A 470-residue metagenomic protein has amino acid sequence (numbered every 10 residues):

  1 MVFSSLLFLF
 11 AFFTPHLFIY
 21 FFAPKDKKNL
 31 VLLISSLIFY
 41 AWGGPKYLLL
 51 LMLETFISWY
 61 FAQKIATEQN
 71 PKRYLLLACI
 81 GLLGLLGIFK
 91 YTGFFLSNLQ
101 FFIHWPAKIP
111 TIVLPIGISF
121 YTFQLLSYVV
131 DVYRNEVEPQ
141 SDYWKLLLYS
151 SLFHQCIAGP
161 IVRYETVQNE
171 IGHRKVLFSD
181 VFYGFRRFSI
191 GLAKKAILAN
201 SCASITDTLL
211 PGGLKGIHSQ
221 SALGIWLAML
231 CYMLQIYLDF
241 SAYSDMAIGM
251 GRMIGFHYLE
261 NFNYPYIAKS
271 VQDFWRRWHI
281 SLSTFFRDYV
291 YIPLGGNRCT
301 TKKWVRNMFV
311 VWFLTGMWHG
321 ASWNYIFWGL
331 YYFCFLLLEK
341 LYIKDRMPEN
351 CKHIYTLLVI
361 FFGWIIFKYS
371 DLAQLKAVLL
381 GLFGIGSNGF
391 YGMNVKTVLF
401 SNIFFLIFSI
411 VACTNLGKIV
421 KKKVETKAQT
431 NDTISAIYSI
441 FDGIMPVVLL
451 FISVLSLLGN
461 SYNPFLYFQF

Functional and structural regions predicted by a protein language model:
M1-Q469: Membrane-embedded transmembrane alpha-helical bundles that form the catalytic cores of multi-pass lipid-modifying
